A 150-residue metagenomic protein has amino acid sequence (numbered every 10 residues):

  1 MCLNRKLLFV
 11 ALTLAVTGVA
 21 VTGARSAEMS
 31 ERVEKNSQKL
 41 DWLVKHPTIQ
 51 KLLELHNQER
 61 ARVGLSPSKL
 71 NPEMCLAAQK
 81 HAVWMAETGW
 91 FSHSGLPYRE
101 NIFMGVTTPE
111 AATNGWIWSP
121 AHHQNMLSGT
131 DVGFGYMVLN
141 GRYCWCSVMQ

Functional and structural regions predicted by a protein language model:
C2-F9: Bacterial N-terminal signal peptides that target proteins for export
V10-G18: Bacterial N-terminal signal peptides
T17-R25: C-terminal segment of classical bacterial N-terminal signal peptides
S26, K45-P47, K51-E54, L96-T108 (+2 more regions): Secreted/periplasmic proteins
S30-A86: A short alpha-helix/helix-coil micro-patch that ends at or immediately precedes a cysteine
L65, R99, G129-D131: Extracellular structured ligand-interaction cores
P72-T113, M126: Short, surface-exposed glycine/acidic/tryptophan-bearing loops
M104, P109-Q150: Disulfide-stabilized extracellular recognition modules
